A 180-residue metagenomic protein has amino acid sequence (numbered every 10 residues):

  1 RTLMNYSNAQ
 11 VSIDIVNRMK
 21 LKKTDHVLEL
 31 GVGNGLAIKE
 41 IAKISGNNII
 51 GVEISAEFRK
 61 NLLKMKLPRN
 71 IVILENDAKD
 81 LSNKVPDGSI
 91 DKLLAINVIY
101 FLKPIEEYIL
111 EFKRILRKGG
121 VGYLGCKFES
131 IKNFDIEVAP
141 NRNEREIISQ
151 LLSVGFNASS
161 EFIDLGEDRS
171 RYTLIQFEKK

Functional and structural regions predicted by a protein language model:
R1-V16: Conserved SAM-binding loop and adjacent beta-strand
T24, L116-V121: Short glycine-dipeptide loop
L28-L81: Class I SAM-dependent methyltransferase SAM/SAH-binding core
K79, N83-L93: A short acidic, Gly/Pro-enriched loop at the edge of an enzyme's catalytic core that lines a small-molecule cofactor
D91-I105: A short SAM/SAH-binding and catalytic strip from SAM-dependent methyltransferases
E106-K118: A short glycine-rich, Lys/Arg-flanked "PGG" loop and its adjoining helix->strand segment in the class I
Y123-Q150: Conserved class I S-adenosyl-L-methionine
V154, I163-K180: Core SAM-dependent methyltransferase catalytic element
